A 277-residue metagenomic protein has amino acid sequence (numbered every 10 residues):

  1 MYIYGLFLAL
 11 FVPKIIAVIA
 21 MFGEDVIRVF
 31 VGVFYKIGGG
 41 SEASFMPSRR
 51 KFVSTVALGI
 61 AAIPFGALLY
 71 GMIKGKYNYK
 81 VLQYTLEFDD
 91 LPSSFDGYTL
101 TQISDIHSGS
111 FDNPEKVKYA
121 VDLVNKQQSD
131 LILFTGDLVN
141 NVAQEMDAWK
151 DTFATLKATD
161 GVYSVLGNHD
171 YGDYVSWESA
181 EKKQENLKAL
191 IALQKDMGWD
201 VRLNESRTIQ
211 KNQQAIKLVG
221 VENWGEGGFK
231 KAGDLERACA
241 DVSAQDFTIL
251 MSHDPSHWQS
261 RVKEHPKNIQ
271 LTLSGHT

Functional and structural regions predicted by a protein language model:
M1-Y77: Non-catalytic terminal accessory segments
V31-F34, G66-T101, F111-E115, D122: C-terminal segment of N-terminal export signals and the immediately downstream linker at the start of the mature
L91-T277: Soluble catalytic domains of enzymes that build or remodel membrane lipids, polysaccharides, and related
